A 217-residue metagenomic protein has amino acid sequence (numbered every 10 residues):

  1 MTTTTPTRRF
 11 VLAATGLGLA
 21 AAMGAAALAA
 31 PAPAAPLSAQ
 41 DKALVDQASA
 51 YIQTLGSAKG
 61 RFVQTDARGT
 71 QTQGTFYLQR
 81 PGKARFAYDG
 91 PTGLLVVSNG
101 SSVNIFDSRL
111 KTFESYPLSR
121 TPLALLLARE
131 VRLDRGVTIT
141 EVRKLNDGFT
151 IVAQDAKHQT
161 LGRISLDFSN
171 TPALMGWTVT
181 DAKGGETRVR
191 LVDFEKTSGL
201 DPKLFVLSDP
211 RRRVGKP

Functional and structural regions predicted by a protein language model:
M1-P6: N-terminal secretory signal peptides that target proteins for export/translocation
R8-L12, G16, M23: N-terminal export leaders
A25-A39: Boundary at the C-terminal end of the N-terminal hydrophobic targeting segment
A35-I52: Extreme N-terminal tail/first-helix region
A50-A67: A short, Trp-centered hydrophobic/proline-enriched beta-strand micro-motif
L55-S57, Q71-Q73, Q79-P81, P91 (+5 more regions): Extracytoplasmic
T75-L125, T187-R188: An acidic-aromatic
R135-T138, K144-P217: Gly/Pro-enriched, hydrophobic low-complexity segments that function as extracytoplasmic propeptides/linkers
